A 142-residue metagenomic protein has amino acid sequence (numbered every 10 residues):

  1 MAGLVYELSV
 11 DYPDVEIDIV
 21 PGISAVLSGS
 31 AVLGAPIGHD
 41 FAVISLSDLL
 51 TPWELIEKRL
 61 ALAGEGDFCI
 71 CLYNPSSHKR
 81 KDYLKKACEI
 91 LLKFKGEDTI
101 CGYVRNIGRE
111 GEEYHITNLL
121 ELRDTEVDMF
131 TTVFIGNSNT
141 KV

Functional and structural regions predicted by a protein language model:
M1-G66: Class I SAM-dependent methyltransferase SAM-binding "motif I" and its flanking Rossmann-like core
L4, E65-V142: A contiguous loop/helix-start segment that scaffolds small-molecule binding in enzyme catalytic cores
